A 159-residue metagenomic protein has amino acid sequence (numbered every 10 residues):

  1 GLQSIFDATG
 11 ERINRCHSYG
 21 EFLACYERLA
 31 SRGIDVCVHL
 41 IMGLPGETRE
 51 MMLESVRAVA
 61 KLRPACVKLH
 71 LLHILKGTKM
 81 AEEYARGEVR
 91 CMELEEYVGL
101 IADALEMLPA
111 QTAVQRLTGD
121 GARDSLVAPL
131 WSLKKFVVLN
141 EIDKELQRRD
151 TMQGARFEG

Functional and structural regions predicted by a protein language model:
G1-G33, I41-R63, M80-E95: Conserved non-cysteine loop/helix-boundary elements of the Radical SAM core domain that shape
Q3-I5, I41-P45, H70-I74, L117-G121: Active-site beta-loop-alpha junctions enriched in small/polar residues
A24-V36, L62, L100-A113: A structural motif corresponding to the C-terminal end of an alpha-helix and its immediate exit/capping segment
V36-H39, C66-K68: Short hydrophobic alpha-helical runs that function as membrane-insertion/retention elements
C66, H73-G159: Auxiliary Fe-S-binding modules of radical SAM enzymes
